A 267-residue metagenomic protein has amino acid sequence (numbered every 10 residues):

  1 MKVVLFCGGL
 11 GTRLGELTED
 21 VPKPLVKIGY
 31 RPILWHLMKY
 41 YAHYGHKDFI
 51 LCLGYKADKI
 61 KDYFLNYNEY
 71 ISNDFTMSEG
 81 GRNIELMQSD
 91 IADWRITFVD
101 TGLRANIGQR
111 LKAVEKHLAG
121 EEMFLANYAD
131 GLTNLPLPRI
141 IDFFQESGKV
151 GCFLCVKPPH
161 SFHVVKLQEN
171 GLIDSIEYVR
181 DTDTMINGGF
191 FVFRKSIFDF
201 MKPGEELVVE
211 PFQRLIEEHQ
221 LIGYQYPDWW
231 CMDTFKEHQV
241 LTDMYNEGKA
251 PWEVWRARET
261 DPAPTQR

Functional and structural regions predicted by a protein language model:
M1-Y67, F98: N-terminal glycine-rich phosphate-binding loop and ensuing alpha1 helix
V3-L5, L51, A126, G151-L154 (+1 more regions): Structural beta-sheet core signal
L25, V164-L167, G223: A structural signal for short hydrophobic beta-strand segments in well-ordered beta-sheet cores
I33-H36, Q109-A113, P211: Well-ordered alpha-helical segments embedded in enzymatic catalytic cores
H43, K116, R214-E217: Solvent-exposed polar/charged
K59-E169: Conserved beta-loop-beta/alpha segment of the NTase-like Rossmann-fold superfamily that binds/positions NTPs
E122-L125, L132-Q145, K157-H160, L172-R267: Catalytic-core segments of class I nucleotidyltransferases/pyrophosphorylases that form NMP-activated intermediates
